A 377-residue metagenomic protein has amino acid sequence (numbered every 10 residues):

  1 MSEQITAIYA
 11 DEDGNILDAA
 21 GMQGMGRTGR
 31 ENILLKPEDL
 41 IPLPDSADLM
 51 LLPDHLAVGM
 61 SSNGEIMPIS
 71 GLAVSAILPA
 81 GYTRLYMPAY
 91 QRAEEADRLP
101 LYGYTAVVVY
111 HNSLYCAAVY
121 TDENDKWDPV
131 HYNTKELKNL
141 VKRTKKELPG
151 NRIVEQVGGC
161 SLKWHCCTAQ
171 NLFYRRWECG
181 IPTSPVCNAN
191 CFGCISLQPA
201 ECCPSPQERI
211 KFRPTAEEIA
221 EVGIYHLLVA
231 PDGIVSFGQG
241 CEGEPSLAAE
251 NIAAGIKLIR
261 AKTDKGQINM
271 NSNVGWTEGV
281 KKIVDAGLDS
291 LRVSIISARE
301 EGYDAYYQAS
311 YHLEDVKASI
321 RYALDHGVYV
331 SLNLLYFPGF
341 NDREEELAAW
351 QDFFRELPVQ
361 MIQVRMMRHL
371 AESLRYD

Functional and structural regions predicted by a protein language model:
M1-E94, P100: Short Lys/Arg-enriched alpha/beta "domain-start" segment
E3-T6, I16-A19, N112-D122, N273-G275: Short, well-ordered strand-loop elements centered on a beta-strand within folded domains, enriched for acidic residues
D97, Y102-I181, Q198-P206, E218 (+1 more regions): N-terminal [4Fe-4S]-dependent radical SAM core
L114, L227, R260, V284 (+2 more regions): N-terminal cationic-hydrophobic initiation segments that often serve targeting/anchoring roles
E178, P182, Q198-G279, A286-V316 (+1 more regions): Core AdoMet radical
C187, C191-C194, F237: Short cysteine clusters
E314-S373: Conserved C-terminal portion of the radical SAM core fold that forms the substrate/S-adenosylmethionine-binding
R375-D377: C-terminal helical cap(s) of enzyme catalytic domains, especially alpha/beta-barrels
